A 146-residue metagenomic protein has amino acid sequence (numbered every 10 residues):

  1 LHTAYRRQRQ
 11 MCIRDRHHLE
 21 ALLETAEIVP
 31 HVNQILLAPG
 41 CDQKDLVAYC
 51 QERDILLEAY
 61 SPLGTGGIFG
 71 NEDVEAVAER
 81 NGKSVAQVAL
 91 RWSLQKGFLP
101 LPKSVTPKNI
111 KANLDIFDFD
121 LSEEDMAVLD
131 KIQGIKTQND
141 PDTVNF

Functional and structural regions predicted by a protein language model:
L1-I13: Single conserved hydrophobic/aromatic residue that forms the stacking wall/gate of nucleotide- or nucleobase-binding
Q10, V29-L36, D54-E58, L99-L101: Structural preference for beta-strand elements that scaffold enzyme active sites
R14, I35-A38, P62-G64, V105: Active-site beta-loop-alpha junctions enriched in small/polar residues
R14-I28, Q43-Q51: Distinct, well-ordered alpha-helical segments
N33, C50, Y60, V88 (+4 more regions): Conserved, mostly hydrophobic/aromatic
E52, A112-F146: Terminal-tail/helix-coil boundary detector
